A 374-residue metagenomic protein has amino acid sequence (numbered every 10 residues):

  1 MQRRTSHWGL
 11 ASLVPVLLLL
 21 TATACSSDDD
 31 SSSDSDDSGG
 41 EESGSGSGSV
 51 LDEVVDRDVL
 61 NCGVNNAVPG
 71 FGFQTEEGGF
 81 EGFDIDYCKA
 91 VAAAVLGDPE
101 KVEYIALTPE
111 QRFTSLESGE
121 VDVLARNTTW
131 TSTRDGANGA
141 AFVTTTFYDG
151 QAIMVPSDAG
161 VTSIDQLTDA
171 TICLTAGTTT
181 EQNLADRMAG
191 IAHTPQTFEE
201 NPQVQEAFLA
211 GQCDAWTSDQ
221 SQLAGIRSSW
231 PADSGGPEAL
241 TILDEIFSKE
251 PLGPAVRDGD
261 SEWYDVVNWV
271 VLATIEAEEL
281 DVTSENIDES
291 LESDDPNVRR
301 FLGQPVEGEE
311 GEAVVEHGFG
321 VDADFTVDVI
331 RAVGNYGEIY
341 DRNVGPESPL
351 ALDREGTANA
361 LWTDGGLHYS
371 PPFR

Functional and structural regions predicted by a protein language model:
M1-A22: Sec-dependent bacterial lipoprotein signal peptides
A24-E42: Bacterial lipoprotein signal-peptidase II cleavage site
G40-E41, D86, A93-V95, D158-V161 (+4 more regions): Extended ligand-binding regions for polar small-molecule ligands
S45-L124, V321, Y336, L361: Extracytoplasmic small-molecule ligand-binding "clamshell" domains of the periplasmic binding protein/Venus flytrap
S47, V102-T114, A159, P195-A210: Short helix-initiation/N-cap motifs at beta->coil->alpha
L60-N61, P99-E100, E117-R126, W130 (+3 more regions): Alpha-to-beta junction loops
N61-G70, F80-V95, T129-W130, D149-E206: Bilobed "Venus flytrap"/periplasmic-binding protein-like clamshell domains and structurally analogous long
K89, A93, G97, K101-Q166 (+2 more regions): Acidic, polar ligand-binding/catalytic clefts
